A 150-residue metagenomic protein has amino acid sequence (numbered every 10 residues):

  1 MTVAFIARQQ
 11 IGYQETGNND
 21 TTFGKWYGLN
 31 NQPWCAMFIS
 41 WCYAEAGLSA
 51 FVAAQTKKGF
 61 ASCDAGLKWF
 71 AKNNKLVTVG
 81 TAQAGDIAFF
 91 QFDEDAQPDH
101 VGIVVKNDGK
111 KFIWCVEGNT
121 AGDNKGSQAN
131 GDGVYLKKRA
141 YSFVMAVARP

Functional and structural regions predicted by a protein language model:
M1-F51: N-terminal capping segments
A4, S49-D123: ...with weaker cross-activation on analogous glycine-rich loops/strands in unrelated enzymes
Q9, V104-K106, K137, V147: Compositionally biased, intrinsically disordered low-complexity segments
T16, T21, C63, F70 (+5 more regions): Intrinsically disordered, low-complexity, compositionally biased regions/tails
F23, N31, F38, K57 (+3 more regions): Intrinsically disordered regions, especially transient/low-confidence alpha-helical propensity segments and coil-helix
I39-C42, V101-V104, V134: Hydrophobic aliphatic residue packing
K111-P150: Active-site signature of cysteine proteases
